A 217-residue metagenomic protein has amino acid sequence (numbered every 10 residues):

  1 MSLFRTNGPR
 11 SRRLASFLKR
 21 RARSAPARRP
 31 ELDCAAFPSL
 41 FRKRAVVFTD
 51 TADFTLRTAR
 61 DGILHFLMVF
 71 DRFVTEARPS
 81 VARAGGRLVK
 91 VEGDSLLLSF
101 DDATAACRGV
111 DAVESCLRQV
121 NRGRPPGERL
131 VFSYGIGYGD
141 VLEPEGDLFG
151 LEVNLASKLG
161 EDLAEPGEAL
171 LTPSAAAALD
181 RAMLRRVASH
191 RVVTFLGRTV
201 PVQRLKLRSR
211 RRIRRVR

Functional and structural regions predicted by a protein language model:
M1-C34, S39, P166, L171-R217: Intrinsically disordered, glycine/charged-rich C-terminal tails and inter-domain linkers that flank nucleotidyl cyclase
T6, K19, D50, L56 (+6 more regions): Intrinsically disordered, low-complexity regions enriched in small/polar residues
S16-R20, L40-R44, R57-A59, V120-G123 (+1 more regions): Short acidic/polar alpha-helix capping motifs at helix-coil junctions
P30-R108: Catalytic NTP-binding/metal-coordinating core of nucleotidyl cyclase/transferase enzymes
H65, A77, C116-R118, R212: A short hydrophobic/aromatic micro-motif that marks alpha-helical segments and, especially, helix-coil
S99-R210: Catalytic beta-strand-to-alpha-helix segment of the class III nucleotidyl cyclase homology domain
